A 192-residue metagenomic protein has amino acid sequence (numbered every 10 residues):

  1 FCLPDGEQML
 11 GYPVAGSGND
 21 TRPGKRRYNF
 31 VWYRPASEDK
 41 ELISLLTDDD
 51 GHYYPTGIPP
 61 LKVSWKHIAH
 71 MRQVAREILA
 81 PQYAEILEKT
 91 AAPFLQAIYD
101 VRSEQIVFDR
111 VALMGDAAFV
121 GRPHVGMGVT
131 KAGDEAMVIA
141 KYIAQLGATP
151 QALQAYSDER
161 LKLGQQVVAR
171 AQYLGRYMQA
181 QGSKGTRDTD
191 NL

Functional and structural regions predicted by a protein language model:
F1-I68, R72-V74: Conserved FAD-binding catalytic core of PHBH/FMO-like flavoproteins
N19-P23, A75-E77, Y83-E88, S103-V107: Short, conserved, surface-exposed binding loops centered on an aromatic residue
F30, I68-H70, E88-Y173: Conserved mid-domain beta->alpha element of the FAD-binding
L42-T47, Q82-P93: Short acidic alpha-helical/loop segments enriched in Asp/Glu that coordinate divalent cations
L46-D49, A169-Q179: Short, charge- and proline-biased low-complexity linear segments that act as flexible interaction/docking motifs
P60-A84, A92, Q179: Alpha-helix-centered segments that form part of catalytic cores
I78-Q82, Q105, L163, L174 (+1 more regions): Short secondary-structure junctions and interdomain/linker hinges
Y177-L192: C-terminal domain-closing interface element
